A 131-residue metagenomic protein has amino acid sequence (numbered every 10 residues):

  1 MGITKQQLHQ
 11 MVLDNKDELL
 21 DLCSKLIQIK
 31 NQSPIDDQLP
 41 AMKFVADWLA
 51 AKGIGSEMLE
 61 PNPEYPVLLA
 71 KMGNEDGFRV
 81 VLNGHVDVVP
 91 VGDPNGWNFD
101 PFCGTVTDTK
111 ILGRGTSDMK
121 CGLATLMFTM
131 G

Functional and structural regions predicted by a protein language model:
G2-R114: Acidic/His- and Gly-rich active-site-bordering loop/insert found across diverse amide/peptide-bond hydrolases
T107-G131: Contiguous, small/hydrophobic- and glycine-enriched helical/loop subdomains that border and often "cap" functional
